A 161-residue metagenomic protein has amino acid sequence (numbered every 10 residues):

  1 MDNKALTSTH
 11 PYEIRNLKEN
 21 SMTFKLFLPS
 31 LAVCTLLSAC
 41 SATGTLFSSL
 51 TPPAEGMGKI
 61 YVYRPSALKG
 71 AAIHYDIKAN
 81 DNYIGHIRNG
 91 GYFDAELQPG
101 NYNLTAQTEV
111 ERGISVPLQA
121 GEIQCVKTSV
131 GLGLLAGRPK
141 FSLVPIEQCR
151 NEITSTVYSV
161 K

Functional and structural regions predicted by a protein language model:
N3-C40: Sec-dependent bacterial lipoprotein signal peptides
C40-K161: Short loop/turn and low-complexity linker motifs enriched in small/turn-promoting residues
